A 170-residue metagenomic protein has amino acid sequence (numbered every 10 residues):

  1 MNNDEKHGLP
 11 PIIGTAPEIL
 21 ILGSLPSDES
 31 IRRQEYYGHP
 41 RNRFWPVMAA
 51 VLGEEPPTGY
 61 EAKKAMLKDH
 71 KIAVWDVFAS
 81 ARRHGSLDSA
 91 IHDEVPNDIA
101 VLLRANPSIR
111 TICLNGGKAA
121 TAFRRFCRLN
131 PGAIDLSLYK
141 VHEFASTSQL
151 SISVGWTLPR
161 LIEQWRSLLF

Functional and structural regions predicted by a protein language model:
M1-G14, A50-V51, E55-K64, K68 (+2 more regions): S-adenosyl-L-methionine
M1-G14, E18, H39-P40, L87-A100 (+1 more regions): C-terminal capping/extension of enzyme domains
E18-I19, T111: Structural motif
L20-S24: N-terminal nucleotide-binding beta1-loop-alpha1 segment
P26-D28, R43, A79-R82, G117-T121 (+1 more regions): Short, solvent-exposed loop/turn segments at secondary-structure junctions
E29-I91: Short, surface-exposed acidic-centric catalytic microdomains
M48, A122-F123: Hydrophobic packing residues within well-ordered alpha-helices of enzyme cores
D69-A122: Internal catalytic-core helix/loop-beta-alpha segment that presents or stabilizes conserved functional determinants
